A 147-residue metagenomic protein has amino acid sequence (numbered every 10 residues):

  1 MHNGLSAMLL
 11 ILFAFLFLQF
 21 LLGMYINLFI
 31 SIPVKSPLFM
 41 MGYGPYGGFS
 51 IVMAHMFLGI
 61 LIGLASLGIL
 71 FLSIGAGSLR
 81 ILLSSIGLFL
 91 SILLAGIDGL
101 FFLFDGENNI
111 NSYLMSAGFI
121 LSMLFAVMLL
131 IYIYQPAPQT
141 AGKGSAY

Functional and structural regions predicted by a protein language model:
M1-Y147: Polytopic transmembrane helical bundles with strong interfacial aromatic enrichment
